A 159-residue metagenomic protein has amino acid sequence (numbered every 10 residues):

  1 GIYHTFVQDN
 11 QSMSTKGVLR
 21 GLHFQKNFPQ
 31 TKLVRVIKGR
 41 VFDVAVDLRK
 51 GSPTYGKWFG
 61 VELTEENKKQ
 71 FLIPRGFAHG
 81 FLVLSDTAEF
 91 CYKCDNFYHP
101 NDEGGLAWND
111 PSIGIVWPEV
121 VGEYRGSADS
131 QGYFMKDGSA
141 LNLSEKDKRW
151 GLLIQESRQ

Functional and structural regions predicted by a protein language model:
G1-E66, S85-T87, C94-Q159: Non-catalytic, conserved peripheral segments adjacent to functional cores
G39, F77-A78: Short, charged beta-turn/beta-strand-edge "cap" motif at the junction between a beta-strand and an adjacent loop
N67-K69, F77, A88: Surface-exposed loop/turn positions
F71, H79-L84, Y92: Short beta-strand His + acidic residue motifs that chelate non-heme Fe in jelly-roll/DSBH and cupin folds
